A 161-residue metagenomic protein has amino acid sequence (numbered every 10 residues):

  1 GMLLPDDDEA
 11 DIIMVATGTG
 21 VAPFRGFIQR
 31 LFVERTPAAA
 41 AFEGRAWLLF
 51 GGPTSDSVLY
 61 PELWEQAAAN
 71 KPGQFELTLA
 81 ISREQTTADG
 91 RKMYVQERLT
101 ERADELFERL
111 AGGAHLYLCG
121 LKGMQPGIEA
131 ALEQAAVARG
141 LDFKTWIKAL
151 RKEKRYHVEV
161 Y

Functional and structural regions predicted by a protein language model:
G1-L3, F32-R35, A39-Y161: Reductase modules of NAD(P)H-dependent flavoproteins
D8-V33, M124: Active-site beta-strand/loop microenvironment that shapes enzyme catalytic pockets
